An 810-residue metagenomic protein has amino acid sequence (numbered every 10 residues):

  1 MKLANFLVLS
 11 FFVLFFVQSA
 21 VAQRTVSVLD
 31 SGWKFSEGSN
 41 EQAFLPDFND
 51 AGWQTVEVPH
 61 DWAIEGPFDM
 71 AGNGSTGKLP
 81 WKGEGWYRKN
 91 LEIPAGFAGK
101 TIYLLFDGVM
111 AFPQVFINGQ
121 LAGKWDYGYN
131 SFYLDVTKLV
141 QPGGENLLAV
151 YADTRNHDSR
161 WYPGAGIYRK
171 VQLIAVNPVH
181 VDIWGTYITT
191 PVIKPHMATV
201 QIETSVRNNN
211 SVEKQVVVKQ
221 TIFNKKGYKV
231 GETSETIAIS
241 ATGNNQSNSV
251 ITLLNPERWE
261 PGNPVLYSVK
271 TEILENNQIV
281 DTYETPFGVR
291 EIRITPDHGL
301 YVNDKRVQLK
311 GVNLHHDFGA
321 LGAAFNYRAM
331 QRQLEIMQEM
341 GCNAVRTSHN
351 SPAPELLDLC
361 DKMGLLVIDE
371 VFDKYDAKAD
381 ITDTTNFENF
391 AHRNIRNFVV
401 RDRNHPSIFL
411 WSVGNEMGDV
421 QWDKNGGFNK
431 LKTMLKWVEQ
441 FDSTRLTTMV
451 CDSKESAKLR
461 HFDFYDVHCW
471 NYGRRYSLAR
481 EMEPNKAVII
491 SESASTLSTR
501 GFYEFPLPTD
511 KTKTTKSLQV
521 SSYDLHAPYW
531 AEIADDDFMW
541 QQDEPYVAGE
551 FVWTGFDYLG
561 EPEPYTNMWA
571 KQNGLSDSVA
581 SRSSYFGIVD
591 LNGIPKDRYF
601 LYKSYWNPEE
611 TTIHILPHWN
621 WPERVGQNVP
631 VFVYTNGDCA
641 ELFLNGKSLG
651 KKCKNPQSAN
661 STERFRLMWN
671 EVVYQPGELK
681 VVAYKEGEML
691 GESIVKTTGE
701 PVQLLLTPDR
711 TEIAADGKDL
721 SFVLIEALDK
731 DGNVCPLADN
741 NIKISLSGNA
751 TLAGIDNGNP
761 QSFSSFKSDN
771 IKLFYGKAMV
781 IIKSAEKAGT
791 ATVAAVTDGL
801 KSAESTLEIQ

Functional and structural regions predicted by a protein language model:
M1-R24: Bacterial Sec-dependent N-terminal signal peptides
Q23-N40, A51-P94, D107, E145-K214 (+8 more regions): Non-catalytic, glycine-rich low-complexity segments
S27-L29, S36-S39, K82-Y187, N209-N210 (+8 more regions): Accessory beta-strand-rich segments of carbohydrate-active enzymes
E37, T55-M70, Q120, W125 (+4 more regions): Extended substrate-binding grooves/exosites of carbohydrate-active enzymes
P46-N49, K214-K219, E232, G262-S268 (+6 more regions): Short flexible loop/turn segments that cap and initiate beta-strands
V136-K138, S249-R258, L667-Y674, K767-E786: Short, hydrophobic beta-strand segments
Q141, E203-T295, W669, Q675-P676 (+2 more regions): Extended acidic/polar, glycine-enriched regions that form or flank non-catalytic beta-rich accessory modules
I202-V206, E272, V631-T635, V682-A683 (+4 more regions): Beta-strand-rich structural segments
